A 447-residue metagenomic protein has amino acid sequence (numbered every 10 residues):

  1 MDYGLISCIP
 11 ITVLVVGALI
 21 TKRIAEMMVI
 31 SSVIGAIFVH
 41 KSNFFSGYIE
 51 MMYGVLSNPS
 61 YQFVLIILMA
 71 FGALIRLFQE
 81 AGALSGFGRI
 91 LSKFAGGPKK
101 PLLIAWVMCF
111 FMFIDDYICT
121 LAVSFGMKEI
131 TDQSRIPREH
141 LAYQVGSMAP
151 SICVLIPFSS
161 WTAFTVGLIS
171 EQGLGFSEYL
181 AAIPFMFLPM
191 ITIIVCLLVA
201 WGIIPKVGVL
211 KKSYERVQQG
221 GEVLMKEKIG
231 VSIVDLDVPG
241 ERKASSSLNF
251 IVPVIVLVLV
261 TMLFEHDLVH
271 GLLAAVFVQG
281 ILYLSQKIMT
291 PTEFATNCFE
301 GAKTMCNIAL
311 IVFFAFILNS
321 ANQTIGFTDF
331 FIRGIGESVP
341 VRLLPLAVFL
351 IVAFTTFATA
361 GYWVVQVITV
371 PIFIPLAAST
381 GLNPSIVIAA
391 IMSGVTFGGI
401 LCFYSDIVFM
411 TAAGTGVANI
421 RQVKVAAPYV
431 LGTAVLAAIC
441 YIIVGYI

Functional and structural regions predicted by a protein language model:
M1-I66, F187-P189, A200-W201, Q218-I317 (+2 more regions): Hydrophobic transmembrane alpha-helices of multi-pass small-molecule transporters
E26-S32, C119-S124, I191, H270-A275 (+3 more regions): Hydrophobic alpha-helical membrane segments of integral membrane proteins
G35-V39, K128-Q133, V276-S285, L376 (+1 more regions): Alpha-helical transmembrane segments and their membrane-interface exit regions
F45-A142, P291-T380: Membrane-embedded alpha-helical segments and adjacent helix-loop junctions characteristic of multi-pass solute
I75, C153, T192-V195, V199 (+6 more regions): Alpha-helical transmembrane segments of multipass membrane proteins
Q79, Q144-S147, M186, F314 (+3 more regions): C-terminal transmembrane helix pair
G86-G88, I118-I130, S159-G175, W363-L376 (+2 more regions): Re-entrant/interfacial helical elements at transmembrane boundaries that shape and gate the permeation pathway
D132-G220, I407-I447: Membrane-core helix-loop-helix motifs of multi-pass transport proteins
